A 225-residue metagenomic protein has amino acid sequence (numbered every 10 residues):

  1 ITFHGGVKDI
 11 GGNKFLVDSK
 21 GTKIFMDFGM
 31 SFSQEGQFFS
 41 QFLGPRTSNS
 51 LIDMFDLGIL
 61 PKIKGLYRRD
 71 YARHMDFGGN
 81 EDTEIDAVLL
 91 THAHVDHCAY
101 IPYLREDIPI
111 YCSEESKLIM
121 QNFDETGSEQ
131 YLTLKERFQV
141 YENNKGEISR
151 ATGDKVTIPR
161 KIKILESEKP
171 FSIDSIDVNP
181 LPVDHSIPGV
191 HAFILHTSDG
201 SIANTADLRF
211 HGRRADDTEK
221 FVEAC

Functional and structural regions predicted by a protein language model:
T2-D9, N13-A87, P102-C225: His/Asp/Glu-rich metal-coordinating catalytic cores of metallo-dependent phosphodiesterases/hydrolases acting on
I85-D96: Metallo-beta-lactamase
